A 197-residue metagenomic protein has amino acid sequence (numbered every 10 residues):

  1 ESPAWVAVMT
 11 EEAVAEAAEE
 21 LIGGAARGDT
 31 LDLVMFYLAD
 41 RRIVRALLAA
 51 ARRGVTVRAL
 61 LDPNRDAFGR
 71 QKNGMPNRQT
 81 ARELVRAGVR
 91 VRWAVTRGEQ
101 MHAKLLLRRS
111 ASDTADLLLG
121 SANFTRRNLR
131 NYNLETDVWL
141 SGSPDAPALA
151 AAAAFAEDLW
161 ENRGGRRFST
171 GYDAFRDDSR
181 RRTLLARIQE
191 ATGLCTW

Functional and structural regions predicted by a protein language model:
E1-A17: Active-site cores of enzymes that catalyze phosphoryl transfer or operate on phosphate-rich substrates
A4-M9, D32-M35, G69-R70, E135: Second-shell loop/turn segments in exported
T10-V14, A39, R97: Phosphate/oxyanion-binding active-site loops and adjacent basic polyanion-contact surfaces
A13-E16, E20, R41, R45: Short, contiguous clusters of charged residues that form electrostatic/catalytic patches at enzyme active sites, used
A17-L21, A26-V34: Surface-exposed interaction/gating patches
A25-T30, D40-W197: PLD/PLD-like phosphodiesterase catalytic module centered on the HKD motif
